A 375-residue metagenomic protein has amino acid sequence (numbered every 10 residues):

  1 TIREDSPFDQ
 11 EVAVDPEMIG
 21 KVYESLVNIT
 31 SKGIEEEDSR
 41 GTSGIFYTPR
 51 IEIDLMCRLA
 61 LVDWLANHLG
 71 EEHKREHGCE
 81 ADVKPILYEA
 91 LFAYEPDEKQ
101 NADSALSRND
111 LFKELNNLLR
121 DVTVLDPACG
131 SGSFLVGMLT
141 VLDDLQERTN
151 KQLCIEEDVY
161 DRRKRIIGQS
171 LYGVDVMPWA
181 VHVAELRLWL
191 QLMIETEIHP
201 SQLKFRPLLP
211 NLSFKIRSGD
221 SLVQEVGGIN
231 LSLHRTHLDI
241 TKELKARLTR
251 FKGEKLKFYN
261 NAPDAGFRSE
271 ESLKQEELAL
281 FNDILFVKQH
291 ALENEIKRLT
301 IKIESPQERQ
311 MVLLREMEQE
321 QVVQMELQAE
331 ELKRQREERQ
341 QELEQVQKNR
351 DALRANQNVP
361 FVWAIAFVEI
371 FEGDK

Functional and structural regions predicted by a protein language model:
T1-Y160, A180: Class I S-adenosyl-L-methionine
D144, A180, W189-R235, K242: C-terminal, active-site-flanking charged/polar segments
Y160-I166: Short, flexible turn/loop "capping" segments at secondary-structure junctions
Y172-V174: Conserved SAM-binding motif I beta-strand of class I
M177: Conserved SAM/SAH-binding beta-strand->alpha-helix loop
V181, L208, A366-D374: Short conserved loop adjoining the S-adenosyl-L-methionine
A184: Conserved SAM-binding loop
Q224-I365, E372-K375: Basic, amphipathic N-terminal segments
